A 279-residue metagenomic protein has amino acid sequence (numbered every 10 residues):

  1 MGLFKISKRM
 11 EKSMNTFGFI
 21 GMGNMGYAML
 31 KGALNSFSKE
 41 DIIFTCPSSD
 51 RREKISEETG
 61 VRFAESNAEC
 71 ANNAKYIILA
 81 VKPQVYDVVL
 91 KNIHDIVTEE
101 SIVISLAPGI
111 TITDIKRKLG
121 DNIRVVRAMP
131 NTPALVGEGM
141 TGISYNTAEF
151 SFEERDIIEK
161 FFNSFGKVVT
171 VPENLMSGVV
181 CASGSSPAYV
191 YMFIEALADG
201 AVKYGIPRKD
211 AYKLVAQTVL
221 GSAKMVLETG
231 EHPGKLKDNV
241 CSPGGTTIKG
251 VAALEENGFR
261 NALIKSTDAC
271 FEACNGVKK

Functional and structural regions predicted by a protein language model:
G2-S7, E11, A216-K279: NAD(P)-dependent Rossmann-like dehydrogenase/reductase catalytic/cofactor-binding core
L3-N72, E138-G139, V202-Y204: NAD(P)+-binding Rossmann beta1-loop-alpha1 motif at the extreme N-terminus of oxidoreductases
M29, S49, T59-V61, S66-I143: Rossmann-like NAD(P)(H) cofactor-binding subdomain of soluble oxidoreductases
I42, R52, C70, P207-L214 (+2 more regions): Small-residue helix-packing motif on alpha-helices
D114, K118-R124, M140-G178, Y191-E228 (+1 more regions): Internal alpha-helical scaffold of NAD(P)-dependent oxidoreductase catalytic cores
V126, M176-C181, P233-D238: Short pre-catalytic strand/loop immediately N-terminal to key active-site residues, enriched for Gly-Thr
